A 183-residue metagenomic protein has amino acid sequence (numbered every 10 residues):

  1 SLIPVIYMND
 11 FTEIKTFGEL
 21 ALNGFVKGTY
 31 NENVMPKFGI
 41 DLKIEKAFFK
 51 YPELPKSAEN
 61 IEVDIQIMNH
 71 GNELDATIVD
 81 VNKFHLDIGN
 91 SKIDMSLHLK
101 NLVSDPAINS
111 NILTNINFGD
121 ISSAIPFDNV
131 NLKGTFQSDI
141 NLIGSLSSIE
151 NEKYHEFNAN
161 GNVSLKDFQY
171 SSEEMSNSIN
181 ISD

Functional and structural regions predicted by a protein language model:
S1-D80, S91-D183: Membrane-proximal interfacial segments on either side of biological membranes
